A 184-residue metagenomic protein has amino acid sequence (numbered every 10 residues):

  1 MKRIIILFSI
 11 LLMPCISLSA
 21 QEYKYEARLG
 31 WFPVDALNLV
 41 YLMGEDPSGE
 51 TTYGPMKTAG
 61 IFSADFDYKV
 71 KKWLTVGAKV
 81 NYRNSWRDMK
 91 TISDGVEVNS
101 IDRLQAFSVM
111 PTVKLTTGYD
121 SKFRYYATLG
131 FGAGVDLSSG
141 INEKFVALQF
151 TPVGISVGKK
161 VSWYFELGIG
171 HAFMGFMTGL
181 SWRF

Functional and structural regions predicted by a protein language model:
M1-K24: Cleavable N-terminal export/targeting peptides
A20-K69, M177, S181-R183: Short glycine/proline- and aromatic-enriched beta-strand/turn motifs that initiate or cap beta-hairpins
E22, Y53-A59, S100-S108, I141-L148 (+1 more regions): Transmembrane beta-barrel outer-membrane domains
K24-R28, T75-G77, R124-T128, S162-E166 (+1 more regions): Residue-level detector of the transmembrane beta-barrel scaffold of outer-membrane proteins
E45-E50, S93-E97, W163: Extracytoplasmic loops and strand-loop junctions of Gram-negative outer membrane beta-barrel proteins
G60-G140, V153, V157, F184: Gram-negative (and chloroplast) outer-membrane scaffold detector with strong preference for beta-barrel transmembrane
Y119-S121, L137-F145, F165-G179: Solvent-exposed loop/turn segments connecting transmembrane beta-strands in outer-membrane beta-barrel proteins
E143-W163: Short cationic/low-complexity microdomains
